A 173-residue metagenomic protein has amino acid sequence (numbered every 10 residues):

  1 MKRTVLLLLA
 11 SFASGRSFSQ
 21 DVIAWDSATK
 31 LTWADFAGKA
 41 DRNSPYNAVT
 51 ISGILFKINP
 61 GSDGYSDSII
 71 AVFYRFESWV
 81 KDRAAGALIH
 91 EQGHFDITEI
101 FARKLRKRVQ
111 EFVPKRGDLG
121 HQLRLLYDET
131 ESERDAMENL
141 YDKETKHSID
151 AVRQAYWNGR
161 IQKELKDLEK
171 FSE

Functional and structural regions predicted by a protein language model:
M1, F76-E77: Short hydrophobic/aromatic segments of transmembrane alpha-helices and their interfaces
M1-V22: Bacterial Sec-dependent N-terminal signal peptides
D21-G64, I69, F73, K115-E173: Metalloprotease/metallohydrolase-associated module, dominated by Zn2+-dependent proteases
Y74-F76, I100: Solvent-exposed coil/turn segments that connect beta secondary-structure elements in extracytoplasmic/periplasmic
V80-K81: C-terminal soluble interaction/assembly domains
G86-T98: Active-site recognition of the HExxH zinc-binding catalytic motif
F95, R108, M137: Short alpha-helical functional segments enriched in proximate histidine and acidic residues
T98-F112: A short beta-strand-loop micro-motif that forms or neighbors metal/cofactor- and ligand-binding patches at active-site
